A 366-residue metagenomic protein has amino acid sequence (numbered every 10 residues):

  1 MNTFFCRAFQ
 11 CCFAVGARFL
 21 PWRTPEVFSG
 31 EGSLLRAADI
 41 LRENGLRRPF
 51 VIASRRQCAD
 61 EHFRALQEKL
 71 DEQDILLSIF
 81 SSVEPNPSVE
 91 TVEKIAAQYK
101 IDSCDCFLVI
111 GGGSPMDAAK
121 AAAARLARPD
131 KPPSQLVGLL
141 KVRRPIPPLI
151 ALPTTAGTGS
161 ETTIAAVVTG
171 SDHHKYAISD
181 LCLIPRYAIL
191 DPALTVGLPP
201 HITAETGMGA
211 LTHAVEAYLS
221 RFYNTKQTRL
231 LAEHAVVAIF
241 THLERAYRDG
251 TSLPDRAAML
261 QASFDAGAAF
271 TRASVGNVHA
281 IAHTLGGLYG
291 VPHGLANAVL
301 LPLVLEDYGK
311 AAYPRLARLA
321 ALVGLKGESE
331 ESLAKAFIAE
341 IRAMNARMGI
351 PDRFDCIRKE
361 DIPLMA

Functional and structural regions predicted by a protein language model:
N2-C106: ATP/NTP phosphate-donor binding region
L34-A37, A59-H62, V89-V92, S114-A119 (+3 more regions): Short glycine/serine/threonine-rich phosphate/pyrophosphate-binding segments that cradle anionic phosphate groups
R36-I40, A65, K94, A121 (+9 more regions): Alpha-helical scaffold segments in soluble metabolic enzymes
E90-A97, I101-A193: Glycine/threonine-rich beta-strand-loop-alpha-helix active-site module that forms ligand/phosphate-binding
G157, F264-N297: Glycine-rich phosphate/pyrophosphate-binding beta-alpha loops
A165-A273: Carboxylate- and glycine-rich phosphate/diphosphate-binding segment that chelates Mg2+/Mn2+
L288-L364: Gly/Pro-rich interdomain helix-loop hinge
